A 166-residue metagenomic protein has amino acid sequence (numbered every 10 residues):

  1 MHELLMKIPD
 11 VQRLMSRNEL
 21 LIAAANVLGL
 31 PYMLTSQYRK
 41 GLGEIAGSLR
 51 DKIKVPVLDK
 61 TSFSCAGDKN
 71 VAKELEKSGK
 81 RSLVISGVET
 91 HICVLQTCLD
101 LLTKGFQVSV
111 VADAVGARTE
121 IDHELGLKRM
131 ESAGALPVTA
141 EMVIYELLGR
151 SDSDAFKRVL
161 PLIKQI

Functional and structural regions predicted by a protein language model:
M1, L34-Q37, A112: A cross-domain feature marking catalytic cores of carbohydrate-active enzymes and several ubiquitous metabolic/repair
M1-K7: Generic N-terminal amphipathic, Lys/Arg-enriched alpha-helix
K7-P9, E44-I45: Short, glycine/acidic-enriched capping/hinge loops at junctions between secondary-structure elements
I8-R39: A short alpha/beta connector and helix-capping loop motif
K40-I166: Active-site-adjacent betaalpha module
